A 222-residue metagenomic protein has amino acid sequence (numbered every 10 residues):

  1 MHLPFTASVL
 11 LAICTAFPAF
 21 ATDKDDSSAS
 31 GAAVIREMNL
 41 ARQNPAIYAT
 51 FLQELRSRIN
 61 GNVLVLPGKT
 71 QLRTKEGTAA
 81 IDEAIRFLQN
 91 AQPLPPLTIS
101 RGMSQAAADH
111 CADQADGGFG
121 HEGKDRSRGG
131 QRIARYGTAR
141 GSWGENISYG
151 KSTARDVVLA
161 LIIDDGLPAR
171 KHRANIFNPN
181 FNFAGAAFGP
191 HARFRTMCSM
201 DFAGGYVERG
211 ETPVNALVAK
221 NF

Functional and structural regions predicted by a protein language model:
M1-V9: Bacterial N-terminal signal peptides that target proteins for export
A16-P18: N-terminal signal peptide c-region/cleavage motif recognized by signal peptidases
T22-A29, I35, L88-L94, G150-S152 (+3 more regions): Anionic, Ser/Thr-rich low-complexity intrinsically disordered regions
D26-Y136, R173, P179: Short, well-ordered surface patches within globular domains
S100-V207: A well-ordered secondary-structure block
